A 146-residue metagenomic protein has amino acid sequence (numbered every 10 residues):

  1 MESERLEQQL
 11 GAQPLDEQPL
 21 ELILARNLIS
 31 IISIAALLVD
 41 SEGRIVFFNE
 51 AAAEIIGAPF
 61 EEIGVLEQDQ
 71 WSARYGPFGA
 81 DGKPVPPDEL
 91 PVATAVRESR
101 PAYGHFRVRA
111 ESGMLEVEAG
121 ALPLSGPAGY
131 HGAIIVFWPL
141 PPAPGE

Functional and structural regions predicted by a protein language model:
E2-E7, G129-P142: PAS-family sensory domains
L15-R44, E50: Sensory modules in modular signal-transduction proteins
D40, G79-A80, S125-G126: Short, acidic, Ser/Thr-enriched surface-loop or helix-capping motifs
A53-E54: Sensory helix hotspots in PAS and closely related PAS-like folds
I63-V108: Terminal output helix/cap of sensory domains in signal transduction proteins
P87, M114-E116, G132: Beta-strand residues that line the small-molecule/cofactor-binding core of sensory signal-transduction domains
P91, A119-L122, V136: PAS-family sensory domains
R107-G113, L122-S125: PAS-family sensory domains
